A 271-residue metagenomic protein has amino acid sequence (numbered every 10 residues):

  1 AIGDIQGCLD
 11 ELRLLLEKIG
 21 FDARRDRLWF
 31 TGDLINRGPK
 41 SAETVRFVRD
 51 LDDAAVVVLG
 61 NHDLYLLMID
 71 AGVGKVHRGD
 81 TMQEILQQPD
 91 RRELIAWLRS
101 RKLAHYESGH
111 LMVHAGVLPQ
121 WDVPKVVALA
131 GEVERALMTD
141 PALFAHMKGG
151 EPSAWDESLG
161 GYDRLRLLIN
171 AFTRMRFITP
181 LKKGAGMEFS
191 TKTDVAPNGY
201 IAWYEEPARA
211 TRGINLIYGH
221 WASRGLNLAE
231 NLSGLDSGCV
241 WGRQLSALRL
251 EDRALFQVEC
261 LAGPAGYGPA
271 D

Functional and structural regions predicted by a protein language model:
A1, V57-V58, H110-P119, L216-Y218 (+2 more regions): Short hydrophobic-aromatic micro-motifs
A1-F47, L51, L64: N-terminal active-site segment of His-dependent metallophosphoesterases
D4, D33, V48, G60-N61 (+5 more regions): Divalent metal-coordination and catalytic microenvironments
G7-L9, N36-P39, H62-M68, P119-Q120 (+2 more regions): Active-site environment of divalent metal-dependent phosphoester hydrolases
D26, D53-A55, N231: Short glycine-/polar-rich loops that comprise or flank the Walker A/P-loop and associated switch/sensor motifs
R27-G32, K75-L86, A185-T193: Short, basic, glycine/proline-bearing loop/turn elements
A42-D163: Active-site neighborhood of divalent metal-dependent phosphoester bond hydrolases
V127-D271: Acidic, His/Gly-rich catalytic cores of divalent-metal-dependent hydrolytic chemistry
